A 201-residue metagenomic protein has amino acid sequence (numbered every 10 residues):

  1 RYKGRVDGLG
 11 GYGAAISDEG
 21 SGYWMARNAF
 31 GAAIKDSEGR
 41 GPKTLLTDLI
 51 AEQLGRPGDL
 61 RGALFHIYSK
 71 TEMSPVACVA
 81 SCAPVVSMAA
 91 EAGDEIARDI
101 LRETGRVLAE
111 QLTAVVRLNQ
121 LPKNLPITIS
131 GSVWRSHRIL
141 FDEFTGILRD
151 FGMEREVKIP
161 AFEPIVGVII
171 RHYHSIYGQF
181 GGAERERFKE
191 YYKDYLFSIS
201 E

Functional and structural regions predicted by a protein language model:
R1-L46, Y195-E201: Phosphate-binding/catalytic loop of phosphoryl-transfer enzymes
A32-E201: ATP-binding/phosphotransfer module of carbohydrate and carboxylate kinases, centering on a glycine-rich
